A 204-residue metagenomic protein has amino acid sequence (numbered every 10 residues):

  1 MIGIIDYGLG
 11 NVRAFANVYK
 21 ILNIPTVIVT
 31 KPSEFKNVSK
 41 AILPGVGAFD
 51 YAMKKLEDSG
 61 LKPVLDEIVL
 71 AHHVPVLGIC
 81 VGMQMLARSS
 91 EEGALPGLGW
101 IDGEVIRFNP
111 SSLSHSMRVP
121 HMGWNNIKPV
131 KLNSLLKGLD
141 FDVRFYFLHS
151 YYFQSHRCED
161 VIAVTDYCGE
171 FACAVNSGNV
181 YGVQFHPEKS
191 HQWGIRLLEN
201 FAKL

Functional and structural regions predicted by a protein language model:
I2-I24, P187-E188: N-terminal beta1-alpha1 ligand-phosphate binding loop
V27-N37: Short acidic low-complexity segments
K40: Short, Asp-centered acidic motifs that coordinate Mg2+ and/or phosphate in catalytic or ligand-binding sites
G47-H121: Cysteine-nucleophile active-site neighborhood
S89-Y167: Pocket-forming structural segment of enzyme catalytic cores
D142, N176-V180: Beta-strand-turn-beta hairpins that frame and shape the catalytic cleft of phosphate-ester-processing enzymes
G169-N176: Short, surface-exposed beta-strand/loop micro-motifs that present aromatic residues
V183-L204: Acyltransferase
